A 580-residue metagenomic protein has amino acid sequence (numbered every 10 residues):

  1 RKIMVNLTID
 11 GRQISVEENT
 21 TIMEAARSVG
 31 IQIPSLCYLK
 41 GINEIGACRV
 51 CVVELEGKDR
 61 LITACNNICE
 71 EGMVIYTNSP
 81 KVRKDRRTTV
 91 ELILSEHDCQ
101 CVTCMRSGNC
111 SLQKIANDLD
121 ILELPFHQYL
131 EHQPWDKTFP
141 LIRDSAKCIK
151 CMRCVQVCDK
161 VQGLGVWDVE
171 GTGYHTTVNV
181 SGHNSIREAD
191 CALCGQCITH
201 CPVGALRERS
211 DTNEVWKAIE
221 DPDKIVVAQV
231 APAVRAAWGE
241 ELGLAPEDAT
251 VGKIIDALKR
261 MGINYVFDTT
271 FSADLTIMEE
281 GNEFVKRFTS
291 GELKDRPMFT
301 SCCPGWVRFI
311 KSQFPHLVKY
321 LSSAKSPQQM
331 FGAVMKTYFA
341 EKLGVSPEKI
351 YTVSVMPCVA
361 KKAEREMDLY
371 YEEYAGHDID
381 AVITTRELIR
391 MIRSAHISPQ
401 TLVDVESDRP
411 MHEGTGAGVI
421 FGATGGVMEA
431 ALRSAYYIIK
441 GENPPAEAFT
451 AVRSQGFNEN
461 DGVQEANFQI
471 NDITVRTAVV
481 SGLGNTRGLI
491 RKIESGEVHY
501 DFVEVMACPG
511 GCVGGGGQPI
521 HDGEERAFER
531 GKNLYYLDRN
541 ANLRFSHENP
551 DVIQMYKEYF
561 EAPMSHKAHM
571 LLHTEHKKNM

Functional and structural regions predicted by a protein language model:
R1-I3: Short, Lys/Arg-enriched N-terminal segments with co-localized hydrophobic residues within the first ~10-30 amino acids
I9-R12, E56-G57: Short strand-turn-strand beta-turns centered on an Asx-Gly dipeptide
R12-E18: A short N-terminal beta-strand-loop micro-motif at the entrance of redox/enzyme domains
E18-N78, V82, R209-M580: Iron-sulfur-associated redox domains of electron-transfer enzymes in respiratory and anaerobic energy metabolism
R49-L193, L206-D221, I225: Fe-S ferredoxin-like electron-transfer domains and their immediately adjacent linker/connector regions across
G195-S210, V382: Phosphate/diphosphate-binding loops
